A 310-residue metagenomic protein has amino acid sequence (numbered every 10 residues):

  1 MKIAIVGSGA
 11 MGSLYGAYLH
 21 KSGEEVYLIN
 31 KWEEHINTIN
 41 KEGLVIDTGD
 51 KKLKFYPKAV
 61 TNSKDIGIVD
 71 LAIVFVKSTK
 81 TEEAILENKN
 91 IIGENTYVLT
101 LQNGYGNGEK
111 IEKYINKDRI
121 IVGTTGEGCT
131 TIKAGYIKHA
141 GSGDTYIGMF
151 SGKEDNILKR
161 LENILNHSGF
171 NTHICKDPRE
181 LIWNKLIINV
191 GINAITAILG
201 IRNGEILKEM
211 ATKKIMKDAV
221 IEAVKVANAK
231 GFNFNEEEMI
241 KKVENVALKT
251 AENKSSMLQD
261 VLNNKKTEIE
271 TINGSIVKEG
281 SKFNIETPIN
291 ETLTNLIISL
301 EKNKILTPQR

Functional and structural regions predicted by a protein language model:
M1, D70, G143: Nucleotide donor/acceptor-binding cores
M1-K51: NAD(P)+-binding Rossmann beta1-loop-alpha1 motif at the extreme N-terminus of oxidoreductases
E34, T79-K80, G106, K153 (+1 more regions): Short alpha-helical
L44-A59, N189: N-terminal glycine-rich dinucleotide-binding loop that anchors FAD/FMN and/or NAD(P) in oxidoreductases
K52-Y136: Rossmann-like NAD(P)(H) cofactor-binding subdomain of soluble oxidoreductases
N90-I91, Y114-R119, G135-K185, V190 (+2 more regions): Internal alpha-helical scaffold of NAD(P)-dependent oxidoreductase catalytic cores
K217-R310: NAD(P)-dependent Rossmann-like dehydrogenase/reductase catalytic/cofactor-binding core
